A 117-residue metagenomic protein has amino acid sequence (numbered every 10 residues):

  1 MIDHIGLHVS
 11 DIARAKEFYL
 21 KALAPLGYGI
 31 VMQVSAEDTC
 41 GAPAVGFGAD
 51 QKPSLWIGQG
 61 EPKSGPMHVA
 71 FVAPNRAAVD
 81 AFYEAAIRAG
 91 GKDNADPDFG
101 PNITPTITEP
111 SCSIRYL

Functional and structural regions predicted by a protein language model:
D3-S10, E61-I87, T108-I114: Vicinal oxygen chelate
H8-K52: Core segments of cupin and vicinal oxygen chelate
Q33, Y83-E84, R88-L117: Vicinal oxygen chelate
E37-G41, K63, N102-T108: Short acidic/glycine-enriched loop/turn segments that link adjacent beta-strands
A44, A49, P66, A70 (+3 more regions): A generic structural signal for ordered secondary structure
F47, Q59-E61: Short, conserved, surface-exposed binding loops centered on an aromatic residue
K52-P53, K63: Active-site/binding-pocket entry motifs
S54-G58: Conserved beta-strand in the GNAT
